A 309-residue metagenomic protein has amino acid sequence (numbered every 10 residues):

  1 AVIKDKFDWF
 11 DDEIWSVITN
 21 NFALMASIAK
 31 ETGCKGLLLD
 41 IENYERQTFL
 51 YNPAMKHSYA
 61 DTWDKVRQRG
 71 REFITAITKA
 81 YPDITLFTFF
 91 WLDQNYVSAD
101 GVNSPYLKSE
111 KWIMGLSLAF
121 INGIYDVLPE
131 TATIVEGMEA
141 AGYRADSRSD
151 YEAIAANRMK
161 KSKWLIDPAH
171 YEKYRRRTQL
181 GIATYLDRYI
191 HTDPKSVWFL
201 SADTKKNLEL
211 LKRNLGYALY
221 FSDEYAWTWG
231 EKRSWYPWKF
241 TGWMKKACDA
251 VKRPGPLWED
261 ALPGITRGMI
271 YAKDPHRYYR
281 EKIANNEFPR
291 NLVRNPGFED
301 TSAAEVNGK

Functional and structural regions predicted by a protein language model:
A1-N286: Glycan-processing catalytic domains of CAZymes
A284-K309: Extracellular and organelle-lumenal recognition/adhesion modules and their flexible linkers in secreted
